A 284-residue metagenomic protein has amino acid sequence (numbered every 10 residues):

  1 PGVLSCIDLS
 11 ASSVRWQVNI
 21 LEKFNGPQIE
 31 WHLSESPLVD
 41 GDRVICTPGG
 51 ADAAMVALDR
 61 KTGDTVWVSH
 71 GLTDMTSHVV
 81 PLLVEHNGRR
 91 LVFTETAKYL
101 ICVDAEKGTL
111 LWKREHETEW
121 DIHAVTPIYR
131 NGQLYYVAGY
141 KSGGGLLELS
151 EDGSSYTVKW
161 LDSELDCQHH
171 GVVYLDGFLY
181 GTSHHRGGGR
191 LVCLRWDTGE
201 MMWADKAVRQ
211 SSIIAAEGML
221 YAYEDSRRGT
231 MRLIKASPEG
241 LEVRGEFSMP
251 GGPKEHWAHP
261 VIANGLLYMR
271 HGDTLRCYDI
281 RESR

Functional and structural regions predicted by a protein language model:
D8-S12, D59-T62, D104-G108, E148-G153 (+3 more regions): Short loop/turn segments that connect beta-strands within beta-propeller blades
Q17-V39, A51-D52, V66-R89, A97 (+6 more regions): Extracytoplasmic beta-rich repeat domains
G41-D42, G88-R90, N131-G132, D176-F178 (+2 more regions): Short coil/turn segments that connect the beta-strands within blades of beta-propeller domains
A204-V243: C-terminal hydrophobic structural anchor segments that stabilize assembly/packing rather than catalytic chemistry
R228, P253-R284: Blade-level signature of beta-propeller repeat domains, shared across WD40, Kelch, NHL, RCC1 and BNR/Asp-box propellers
